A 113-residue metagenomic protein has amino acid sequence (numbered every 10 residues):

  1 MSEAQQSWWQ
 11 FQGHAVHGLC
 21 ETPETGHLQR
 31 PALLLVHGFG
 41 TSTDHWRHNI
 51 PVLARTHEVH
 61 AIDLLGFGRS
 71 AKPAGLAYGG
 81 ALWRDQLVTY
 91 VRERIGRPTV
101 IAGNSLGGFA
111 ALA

Functional and structural regions predicted by a protein language model:
Q5-T25, H60, L64-A102: Active-site loop/oxyanion-hole signature of alpha/beta-hydrolase fold enzymes
Q29-R30, R55, I95-R97: Active-site acidic short loop of glycosyltransferases
R30, G38-S42, S105: Active-site glycine-rich loops that stabilize anionic/oxyanionic intermediates across multiple enzyme folds
L35-H37, F67: Histidine-centered divalent metal-coordination motifs
G38-H48, V59: Serine-hydrolase catalytic-loop signature spanning alpha/beta hydrolases and amidase-signature enzymes
R47, D85-V88, L112-A113: Short, hydrophobic alpha-helix immediately C-terminal to the catalytic nucleophile
N49-H57, E93: A short, Lys/Arg-enriched amphipathic alpha-helix followed by its capping loop at the start of a domain
G103, G107, A111: Gly/Ala-rich beta-loop-alpha elbow adjacent to hydrolase catalytic centers
